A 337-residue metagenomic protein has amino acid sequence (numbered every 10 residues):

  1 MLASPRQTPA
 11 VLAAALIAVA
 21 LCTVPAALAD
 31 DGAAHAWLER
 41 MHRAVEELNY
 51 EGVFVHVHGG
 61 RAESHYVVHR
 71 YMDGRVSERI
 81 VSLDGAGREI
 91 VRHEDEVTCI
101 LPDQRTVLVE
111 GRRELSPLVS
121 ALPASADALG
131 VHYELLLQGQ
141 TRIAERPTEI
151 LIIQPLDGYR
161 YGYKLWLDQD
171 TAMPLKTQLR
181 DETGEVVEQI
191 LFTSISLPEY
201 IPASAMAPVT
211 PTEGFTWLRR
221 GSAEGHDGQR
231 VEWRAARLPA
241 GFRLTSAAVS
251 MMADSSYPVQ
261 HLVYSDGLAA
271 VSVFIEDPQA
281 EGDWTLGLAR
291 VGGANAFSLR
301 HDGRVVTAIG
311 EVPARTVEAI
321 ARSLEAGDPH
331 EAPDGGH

Functional and structural regions predicted by a protein language model:
L2-A14: Bacterial N-terminal signal peptides that target proteins for export
A13-T23: Bacterial N-terminal signal peptides
A29-R105, V131-R180: N-terminal mature ectodomain segment of secretory-pathway/periplasmic proteins
L101-S120: Acidic/charged, solvent-exposed loop-and-adjacent secondary-structure segments enriched in E/D, K/R, S/T, and G/P
P123-R180, G214-L262: Extended beta-strand-rich segments in extracellular/periplasmic secretory proteins, especially within noncatalytic
T171-M173, R180, G184-A203, T307-H337: Surface-exposed amphipathic alpha-helical segments
G214-R304, V312-A319, H337: Short, solvent-exposed recognition patches
